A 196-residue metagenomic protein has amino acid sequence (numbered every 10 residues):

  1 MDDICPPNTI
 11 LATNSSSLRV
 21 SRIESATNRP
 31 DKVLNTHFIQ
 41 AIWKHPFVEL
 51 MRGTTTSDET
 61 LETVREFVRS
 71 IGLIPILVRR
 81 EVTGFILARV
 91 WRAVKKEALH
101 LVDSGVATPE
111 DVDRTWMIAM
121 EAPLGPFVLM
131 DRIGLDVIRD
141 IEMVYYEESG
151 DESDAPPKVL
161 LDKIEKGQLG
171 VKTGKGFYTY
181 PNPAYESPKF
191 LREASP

Functional and structural regions predicted by a protein language model:
C5-P6: Helix-to-beta-strand junctions that scaffold the AdoMet/dcAdoMet cofactor pocket in Class I SAM-dependent enzymes
I10-R80, A88: Rossmann-fold dinucleotide-binding core
T13, M51, V102-D103, I164: Hydrophobic residues in alpha-helical segments
E59-E62, R69-R79, D103-S104, P109-P196: NAD(P)-dependent Rossmann-like dehydrogenase/reductase catalytic/cofactor-binding core
S70, W91-E97: Structural/interface elements that position substrates and couple domains in central-metabolism enzymes
T83-V90, G105: Glycine-rich phosphate/pyrophosphate-binding loop and the adjoining helix
I86, V94, I133-V137: Mid-domain beta-loop-alpha active-site segment that forms a flexible, acidic cofactor/metal-binding surface
